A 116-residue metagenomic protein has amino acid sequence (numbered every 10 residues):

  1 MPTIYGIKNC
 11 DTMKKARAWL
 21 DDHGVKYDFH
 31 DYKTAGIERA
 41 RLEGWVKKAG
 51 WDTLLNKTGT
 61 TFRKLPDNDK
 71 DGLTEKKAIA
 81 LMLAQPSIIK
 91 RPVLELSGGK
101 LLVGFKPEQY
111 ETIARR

Functional and structural regions predicted by a protein language model:
M1-D22, D28-Y32: Local sequence-structure signature of Cys/Sec-based thiol-disulfide redox active-site neighborhoods
Y32-R116: Thiol/selenol-based redox catalytic cores and closely related redox-interacting motifs
